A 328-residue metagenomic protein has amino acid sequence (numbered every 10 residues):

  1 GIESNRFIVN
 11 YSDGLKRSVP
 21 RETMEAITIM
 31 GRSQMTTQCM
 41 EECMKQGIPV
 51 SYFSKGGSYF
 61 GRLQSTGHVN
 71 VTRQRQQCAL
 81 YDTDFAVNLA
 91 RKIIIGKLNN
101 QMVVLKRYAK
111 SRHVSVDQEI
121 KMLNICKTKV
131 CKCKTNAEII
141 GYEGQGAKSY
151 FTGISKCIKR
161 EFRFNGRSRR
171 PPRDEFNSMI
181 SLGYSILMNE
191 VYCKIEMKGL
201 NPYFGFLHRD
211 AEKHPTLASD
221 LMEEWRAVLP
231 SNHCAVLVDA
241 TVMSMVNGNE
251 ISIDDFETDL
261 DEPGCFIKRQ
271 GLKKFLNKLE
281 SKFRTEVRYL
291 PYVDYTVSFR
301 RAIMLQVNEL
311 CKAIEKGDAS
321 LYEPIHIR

Functional and structural regions predicted by a protein language model:
G1-E3, S18, F60, N70-R328: Active-site helix-to-loop segments that bind/position phosphate- or nucleotide-bearing substrates and donors across
G1-Q77, Y81, F85: Trp/Phe/Arg-rich N-terminal binding region typifying the photolyase-homology
